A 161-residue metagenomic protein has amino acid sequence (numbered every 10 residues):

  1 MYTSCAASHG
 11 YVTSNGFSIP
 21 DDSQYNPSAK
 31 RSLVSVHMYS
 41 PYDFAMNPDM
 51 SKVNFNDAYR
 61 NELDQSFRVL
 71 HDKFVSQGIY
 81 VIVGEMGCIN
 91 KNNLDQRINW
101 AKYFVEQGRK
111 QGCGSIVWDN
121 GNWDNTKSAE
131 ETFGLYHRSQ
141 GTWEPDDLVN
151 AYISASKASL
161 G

Functional and structural regions predicted by a protein language model:
M1-C113: Extracellular glycoside hydrolase catalytic/binding regions
N93-G161: Aromatic-rich peripheral "rim/lid" segments of glycoside hydrolase catalytic domains that contact and position glycan
